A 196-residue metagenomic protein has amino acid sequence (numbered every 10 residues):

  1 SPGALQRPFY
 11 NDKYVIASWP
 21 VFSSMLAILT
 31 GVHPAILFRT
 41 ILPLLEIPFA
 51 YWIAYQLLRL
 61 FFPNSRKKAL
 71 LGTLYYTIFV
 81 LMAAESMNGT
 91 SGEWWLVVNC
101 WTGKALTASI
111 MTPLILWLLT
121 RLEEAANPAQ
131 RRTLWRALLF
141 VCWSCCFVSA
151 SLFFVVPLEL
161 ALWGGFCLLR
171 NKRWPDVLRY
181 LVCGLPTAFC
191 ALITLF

Functional and structural regions predicted by a protein language model:
S1-C100, L106, I110, A129: Active-site lumenal/periplasmic loops and adjacent helix-entry segments of GT-C-fold, multi-pass membrane
L58-F62, L118-A126, L162-W174: Structural signal for the C-terminal ends of transmembrane alpha-helices and the immediately following loop
A105, S144-E159: Helix-loop-helix junctions and helix-breaking kinks within/between transmembrane helices of multi-pass membrane
T107, T112-L134: Membrane-interface transmembrane helices that cradle and orient dolichyl/undecaprenyl
T133-S151, G184: Membrane-interface alpha helices of multi-pass inner-membrane proteins
V156-T187: Perimembrane helix-loop-helix junctions
L185-F196: Transmembrane-lumen/periplasm boundary regions of multi-pass, lipid-linked membrane glycan transferases
